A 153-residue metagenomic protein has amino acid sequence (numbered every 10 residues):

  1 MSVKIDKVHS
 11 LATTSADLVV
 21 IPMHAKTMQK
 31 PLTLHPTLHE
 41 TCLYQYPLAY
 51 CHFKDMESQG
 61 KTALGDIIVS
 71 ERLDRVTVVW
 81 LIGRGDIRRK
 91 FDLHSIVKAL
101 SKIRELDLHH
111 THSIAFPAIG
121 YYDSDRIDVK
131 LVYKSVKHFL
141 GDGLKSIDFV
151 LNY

Functional and structural regions predicted by a protein language model:
M1-Y153: Macrodomain-like recognition of ADP-ribose-binding/processing modules
